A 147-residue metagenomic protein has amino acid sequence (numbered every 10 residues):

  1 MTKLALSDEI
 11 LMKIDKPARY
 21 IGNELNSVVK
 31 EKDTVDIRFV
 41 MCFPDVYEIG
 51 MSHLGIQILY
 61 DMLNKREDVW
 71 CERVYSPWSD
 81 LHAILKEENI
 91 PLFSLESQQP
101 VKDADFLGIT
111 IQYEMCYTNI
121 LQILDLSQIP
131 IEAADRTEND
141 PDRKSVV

Functional and structural regions predicted by a protein language model:
M1-A18, R66: Helix-enriched interaction subdomains in cytosolic or periplasmic regions, typified by TIR/SEFIR signaling/NADase cores
E9-L11, L54, T110: Extended, Lys/Arg-rich, non-catalytic nucleic-acid recognition/anchoring regions of very large nucleic-acid-interacting
A18-E24, I37-C42, K65, R73: SAM-dependent nucleic-acid methyltransferase catalytic core
E24-T34, S97-Q99: Short boundary motifs at domain starts and secondary-structure transition points
L25-K30, G55-K65: Histidine-anchored nucleotide/phosphate-binding helix
T34-V35, D142: Ligand-binding pocket scaffold of soluble enzyme catalytic domains
F39, P44, G50-D61, V69-L85 (+2 more regions): Low-complexity, highly charged intrinsically disordered N-terminal segments that act as targeting/localization
S76-V147: Glycine-rich beta-alpha loop elements in corrinoid/cobalamin-binding modules across cobalamin-dependent enzymes
